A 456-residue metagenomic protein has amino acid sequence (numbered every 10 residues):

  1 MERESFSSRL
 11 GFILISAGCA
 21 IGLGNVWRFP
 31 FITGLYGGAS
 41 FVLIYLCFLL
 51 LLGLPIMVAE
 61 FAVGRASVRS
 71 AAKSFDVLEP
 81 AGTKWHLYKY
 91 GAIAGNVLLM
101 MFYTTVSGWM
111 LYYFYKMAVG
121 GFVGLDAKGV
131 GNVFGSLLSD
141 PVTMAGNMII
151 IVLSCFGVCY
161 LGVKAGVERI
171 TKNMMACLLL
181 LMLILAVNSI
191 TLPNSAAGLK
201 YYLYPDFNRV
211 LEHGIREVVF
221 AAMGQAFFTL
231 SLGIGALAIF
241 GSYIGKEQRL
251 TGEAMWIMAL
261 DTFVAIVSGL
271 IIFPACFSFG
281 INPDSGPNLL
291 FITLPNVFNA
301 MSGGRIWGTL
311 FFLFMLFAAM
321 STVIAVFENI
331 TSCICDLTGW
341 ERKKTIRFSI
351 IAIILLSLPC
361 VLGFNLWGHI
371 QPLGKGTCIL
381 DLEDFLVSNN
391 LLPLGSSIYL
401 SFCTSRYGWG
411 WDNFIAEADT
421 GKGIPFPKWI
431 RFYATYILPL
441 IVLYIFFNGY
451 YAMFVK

Functional and structural regions predicted by a protein language model:
M1-W27, I56-F61, R65-Y90, G245-R249 (+1 more regions): Membrane-interface "cap" regions at the ends of multi-pass membrane proteins
E2-F6, E168, K172-M320, I324 (+2 more regions): Membrane-embedded translocation segments of transport machinery
R3-E4, I32-Y36, A66, A71-G91 (+6 more regions): Inter-helical loop and helix-membrane interface segments of multi-pass membrane transporters/permeases
E4, G34-A59, T143-M144, L392-S396: Extracellular loop-to-transmembrane helix junctions
S5, G11-I13, C19, A145-G146 (+5 more regions): Loop-to-transmembrane helix boundary motifs in multi-pass membrane proteins
S5-S16, F41-I44, K84-V97, G146-I151 (+6 more regions): Select transmembrane alpha-helical segments in multipass membrane proteins
G11-F48, G235-G241, G252-M255, A259-T262: Transmembrane helix-boundary motif of multi-pass solute transporters/channels
Y88-N96, T338-A352, D384-V442: C-terminal membrane-solvent junction of multi-pass transporters and transport-like membrane proteins
